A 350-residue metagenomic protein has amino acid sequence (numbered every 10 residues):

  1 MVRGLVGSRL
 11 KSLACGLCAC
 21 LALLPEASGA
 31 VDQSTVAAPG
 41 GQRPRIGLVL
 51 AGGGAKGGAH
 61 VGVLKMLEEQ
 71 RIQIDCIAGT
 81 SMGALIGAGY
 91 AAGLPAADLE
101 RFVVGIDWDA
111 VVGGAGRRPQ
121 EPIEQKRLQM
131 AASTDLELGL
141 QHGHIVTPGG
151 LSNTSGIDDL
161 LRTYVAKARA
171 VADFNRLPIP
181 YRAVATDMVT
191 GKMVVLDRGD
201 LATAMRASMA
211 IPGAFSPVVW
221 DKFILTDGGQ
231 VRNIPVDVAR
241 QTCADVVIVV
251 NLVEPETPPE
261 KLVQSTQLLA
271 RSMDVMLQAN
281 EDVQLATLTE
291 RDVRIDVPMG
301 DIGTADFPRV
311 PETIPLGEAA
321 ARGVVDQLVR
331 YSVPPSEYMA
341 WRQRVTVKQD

Functional and structural regions predicted by a protein language model:
M1-R9: N-terminal secretory signal peptides that target proteins for export/translocation
A14-P25: Bacterial N-terminal signal peptides
S28-A78, A88-D350: Patatin-like phospholipase
G79, G83: Gly/Ala-rich beta-loop-alpha elbow adjacent to hydrolase catalytic centers
